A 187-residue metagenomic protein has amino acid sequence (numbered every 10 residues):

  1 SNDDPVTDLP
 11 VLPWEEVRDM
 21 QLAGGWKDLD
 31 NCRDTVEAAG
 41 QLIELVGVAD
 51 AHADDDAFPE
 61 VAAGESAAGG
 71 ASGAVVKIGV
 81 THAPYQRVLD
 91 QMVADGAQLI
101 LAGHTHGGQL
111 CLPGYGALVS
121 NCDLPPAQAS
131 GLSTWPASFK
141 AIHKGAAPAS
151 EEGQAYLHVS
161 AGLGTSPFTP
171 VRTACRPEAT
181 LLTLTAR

Functional and structural regions predicted by a protein language model:
S1-D56, A68: Extended active-site neighborhood of metal-dependent phosphoesterases/phosphodiesterases
S1-P5, H82, H104-H106: Histidine-centered active-site/metal-ligand motif
W26-K27, R33-L45, G69-I78, W135-A141 (+2 more regions): Beta-strand-turn-beta hairpins that frame and shape the catalytic cleft of phosphate-ester-processing enzymes
D30, D56-V61, L118, C122-L124: N-terminal post-signal-peptidase region of extra-cytosolic proteins
N31-C32, V48, H82-A83, A161-G162: Fold-independent oxyanion-binding glycine-rich loops and adjacent beta-strand/coil segments at enzyme active sites
A51-G70, G79-I100, C111-L112: Active-site-proximal loop/helix segments of hydrolase catalytic cores
P84-T180: Conserved beta-sheet core of the metallophosphoesterase superfamily
